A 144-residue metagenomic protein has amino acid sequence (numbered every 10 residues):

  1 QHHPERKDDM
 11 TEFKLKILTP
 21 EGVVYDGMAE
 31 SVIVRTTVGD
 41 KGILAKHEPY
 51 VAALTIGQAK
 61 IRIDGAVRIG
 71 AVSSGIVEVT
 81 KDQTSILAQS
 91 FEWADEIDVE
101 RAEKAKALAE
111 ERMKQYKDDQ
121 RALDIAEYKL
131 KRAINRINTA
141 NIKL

Functional and structural regions predicted by a protein language model:
Q1-M10: Short, Lys/Arg-enriched N-terminal segments with co-localized hydrophobic residues within the first ~10-30 amino acids
H3-P4, S73, M113: A subset of signal/propeptide-processing and intrinsically disordered low-complexity segments in secreted/extracellular
D8-D9, T84, A140, L144: A ubiquitous, low-specificity "background" feature that marks scattered single residues across proteins without
E12-K14: Exposed beta-strand and adjacent loop surfaces of beta-rich binding modules that mediate intermolecular recognition
K16-E103, A107-L108: Compact, glycine-rich, soluble single-domain proteins
A94-L144: Acidic/glycine-rich phosphate/pyrophosphate-binding loops and surrounding catalytic core that coordinate Mg2+
